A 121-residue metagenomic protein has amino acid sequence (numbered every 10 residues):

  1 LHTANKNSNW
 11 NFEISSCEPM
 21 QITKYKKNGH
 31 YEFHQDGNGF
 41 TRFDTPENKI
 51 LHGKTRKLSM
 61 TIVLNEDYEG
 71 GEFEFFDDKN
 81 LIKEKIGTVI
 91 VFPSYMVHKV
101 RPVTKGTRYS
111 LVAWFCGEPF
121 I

Functional and structural regions predicted by a protein language model:
L1-V89, Y95-I121: Fe(II)/2-oxoglutarate oxygenase catalytic core
